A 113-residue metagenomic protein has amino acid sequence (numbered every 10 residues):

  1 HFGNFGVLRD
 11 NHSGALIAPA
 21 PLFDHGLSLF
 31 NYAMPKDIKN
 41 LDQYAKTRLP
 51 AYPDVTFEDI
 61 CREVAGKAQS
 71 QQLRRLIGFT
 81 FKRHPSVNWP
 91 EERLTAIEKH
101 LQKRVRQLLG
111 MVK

Functional and structural regions predicted by a protein language model:
F2, G6-K113: Anionic ligand-binding catalytic core segments
